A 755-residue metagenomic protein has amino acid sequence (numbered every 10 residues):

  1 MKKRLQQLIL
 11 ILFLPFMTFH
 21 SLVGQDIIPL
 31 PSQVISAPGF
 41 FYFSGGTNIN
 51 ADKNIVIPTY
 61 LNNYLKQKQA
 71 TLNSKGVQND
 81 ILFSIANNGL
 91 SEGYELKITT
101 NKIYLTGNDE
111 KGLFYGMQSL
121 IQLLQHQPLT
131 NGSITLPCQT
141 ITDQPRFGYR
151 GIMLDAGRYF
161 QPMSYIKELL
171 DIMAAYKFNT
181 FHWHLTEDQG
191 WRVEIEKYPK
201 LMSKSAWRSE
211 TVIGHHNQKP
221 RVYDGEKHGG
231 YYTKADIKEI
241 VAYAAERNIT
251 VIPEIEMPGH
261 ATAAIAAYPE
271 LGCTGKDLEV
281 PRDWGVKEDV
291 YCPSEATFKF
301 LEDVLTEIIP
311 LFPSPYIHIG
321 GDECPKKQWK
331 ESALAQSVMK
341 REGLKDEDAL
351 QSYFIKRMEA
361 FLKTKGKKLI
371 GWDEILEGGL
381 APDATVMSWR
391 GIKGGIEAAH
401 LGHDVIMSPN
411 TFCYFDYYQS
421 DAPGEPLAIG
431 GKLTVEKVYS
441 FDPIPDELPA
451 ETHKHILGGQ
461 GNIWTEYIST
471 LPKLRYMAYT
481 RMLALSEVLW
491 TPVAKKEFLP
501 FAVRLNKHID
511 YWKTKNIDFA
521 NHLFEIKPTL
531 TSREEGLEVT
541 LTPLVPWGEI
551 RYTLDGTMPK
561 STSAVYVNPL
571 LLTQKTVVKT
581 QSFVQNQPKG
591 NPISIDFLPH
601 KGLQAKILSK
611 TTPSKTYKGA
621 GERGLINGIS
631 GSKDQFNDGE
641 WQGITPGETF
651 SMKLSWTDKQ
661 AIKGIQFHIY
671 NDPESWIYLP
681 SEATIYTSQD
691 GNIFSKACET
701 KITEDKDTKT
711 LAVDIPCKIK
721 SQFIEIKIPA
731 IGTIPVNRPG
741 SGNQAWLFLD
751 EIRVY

Functional and structural regions predicted by a protein language model:
M1-D26: Bacterial Sec-dependent N-terminal signal peptides
G24-F147, K473, L489-L499, V503 (+1 more regions): Contiguous, structured surface segment used for ligand recognition
G89-F298, E302-Y316, R357, F361 (+1 more regions): Feature activates predominantly on carbohydrate-active enzymes
D109, S582-N586, A730-G732: Surface-exposed loop/turn motifs at beta-strand-loop junctions within extracellular Ig-like and Fibronectin type III
A264-P269, P281-R282, K287-P382, W389-E397: Active-site neighborhood of glycoside hydrolase catalytic domains
K368-E374, G379-A384, R390-E538: Flexible, acidic glycine-rich loops studded with aromatic residues
P492, K496-S651, Y670, L679: Short, compositionally stereotyped local motifs that mark structural "simplifiers"
D634-K696, E704-Y755: Aromatic, loop-rich ligand-recognition surfaces of beta-strand-rich domains
